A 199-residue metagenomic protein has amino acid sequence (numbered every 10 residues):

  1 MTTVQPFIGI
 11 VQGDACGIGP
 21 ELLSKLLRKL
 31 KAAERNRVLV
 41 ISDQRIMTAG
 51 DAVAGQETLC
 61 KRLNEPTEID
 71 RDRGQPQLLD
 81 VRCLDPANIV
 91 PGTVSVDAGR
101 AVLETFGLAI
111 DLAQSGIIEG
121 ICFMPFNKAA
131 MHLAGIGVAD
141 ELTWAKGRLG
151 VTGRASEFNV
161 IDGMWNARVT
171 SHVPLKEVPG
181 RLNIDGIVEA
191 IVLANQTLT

Functional and structural regions predicted by a protein language model:
M1-L142, I184-T199: Contiguous, glycine/small-aliphatic-enriched amphipathic segments in soluble metabolic enzymes
P66-D70, T143-T199: Non-catalytic structural scaffold of enzyme domains
